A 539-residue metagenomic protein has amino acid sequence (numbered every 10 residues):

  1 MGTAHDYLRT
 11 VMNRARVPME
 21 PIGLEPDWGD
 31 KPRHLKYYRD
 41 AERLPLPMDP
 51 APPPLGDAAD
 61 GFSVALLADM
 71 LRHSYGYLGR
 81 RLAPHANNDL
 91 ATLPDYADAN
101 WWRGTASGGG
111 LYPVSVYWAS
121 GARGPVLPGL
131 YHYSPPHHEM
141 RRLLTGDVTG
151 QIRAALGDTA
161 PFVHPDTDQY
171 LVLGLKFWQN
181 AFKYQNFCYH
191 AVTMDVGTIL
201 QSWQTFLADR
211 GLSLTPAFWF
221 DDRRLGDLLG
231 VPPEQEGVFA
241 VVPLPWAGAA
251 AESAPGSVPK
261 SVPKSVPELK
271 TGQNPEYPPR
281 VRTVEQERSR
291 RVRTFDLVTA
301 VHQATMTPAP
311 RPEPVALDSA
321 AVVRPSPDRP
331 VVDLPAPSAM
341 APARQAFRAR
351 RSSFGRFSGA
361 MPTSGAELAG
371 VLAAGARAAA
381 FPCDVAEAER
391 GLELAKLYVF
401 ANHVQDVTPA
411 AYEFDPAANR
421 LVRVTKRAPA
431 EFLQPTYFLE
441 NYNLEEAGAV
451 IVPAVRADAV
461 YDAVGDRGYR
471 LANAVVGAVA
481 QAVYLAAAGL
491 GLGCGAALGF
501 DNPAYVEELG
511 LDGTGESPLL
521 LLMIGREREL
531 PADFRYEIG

Functional and structural regions predicted by a protein language model:
M1-V476, A482, L490, G495-G539: N-terminal accessory segments that position/regulate proteins before the catalytic core
A487: Short surface loop/edge beta-strand patches of beta-sandwich-type extracellular domains that form ligand-contact sites
